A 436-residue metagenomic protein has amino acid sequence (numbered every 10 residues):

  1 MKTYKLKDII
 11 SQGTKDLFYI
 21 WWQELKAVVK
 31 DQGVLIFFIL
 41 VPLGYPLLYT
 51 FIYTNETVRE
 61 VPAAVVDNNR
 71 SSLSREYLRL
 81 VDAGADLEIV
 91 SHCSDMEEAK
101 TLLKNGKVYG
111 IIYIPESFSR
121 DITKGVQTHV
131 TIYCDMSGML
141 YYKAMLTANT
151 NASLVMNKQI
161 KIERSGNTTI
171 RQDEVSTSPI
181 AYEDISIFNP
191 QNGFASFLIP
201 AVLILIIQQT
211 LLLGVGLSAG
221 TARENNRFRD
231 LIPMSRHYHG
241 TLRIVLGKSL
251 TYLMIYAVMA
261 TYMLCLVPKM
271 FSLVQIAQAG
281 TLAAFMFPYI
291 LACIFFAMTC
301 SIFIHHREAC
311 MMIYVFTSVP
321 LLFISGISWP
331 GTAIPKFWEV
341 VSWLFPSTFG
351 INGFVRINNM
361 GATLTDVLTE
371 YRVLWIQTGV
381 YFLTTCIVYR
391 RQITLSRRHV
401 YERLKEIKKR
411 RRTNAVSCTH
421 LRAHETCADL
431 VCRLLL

Functional and structural regions predicted by a protein language model:
M1-S196, D366, R391, R397-N414: Extracytoplasmic/periplasmic domains immediately adjacent to an N-terminal transmembrane anchor in multi-pass membrane
T14, F18-W22, S196, H237-Y238 (+4 more regions): Alpha-helical membrane-protein architecture signal
V28, Q32-L35, G247, Y252-L253 (+1 more regions): Loop-to-transmembrane-helix entry motif
G44-L47, I185-V267: Hydrophobic alpha-helical transmembrane segments of multi-pass membrane transport proteins
L48-Y49, R70, V90-S91, T101 (+3 more regions): Membrane-spanning alpha-helical segments of multipass transporters and channels
C418-T426: Conserved small/polar residues in nucleotide/adenosyl-binding loops
V431-L436: Hydrophobic alpha-helical segments, chiefly the membrane-spanning helices and signal/signal-anchor peptides
